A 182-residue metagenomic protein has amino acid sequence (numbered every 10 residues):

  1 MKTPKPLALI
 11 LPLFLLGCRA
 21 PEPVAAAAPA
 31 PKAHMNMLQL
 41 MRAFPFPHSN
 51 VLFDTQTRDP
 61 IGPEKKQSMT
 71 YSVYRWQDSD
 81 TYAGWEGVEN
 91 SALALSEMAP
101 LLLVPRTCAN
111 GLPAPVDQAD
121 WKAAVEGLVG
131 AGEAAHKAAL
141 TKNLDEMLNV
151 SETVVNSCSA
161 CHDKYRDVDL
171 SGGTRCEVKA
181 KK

Functional and structural regions predicted by a protein language model:
M1-A8: Bacterial N-terminal signal peptides that target proteins for export
L15-G17: C-terminal motif of bacterial Sec signal peptides marking the signal peptidase cleavage site
R19-P21, S159: Bacterial signal peptide processing site
P23-T153, D167-K182: Extracytoplasmic c-type cytochrome modules immediately beyond a signal peptide or single-pass transmembrane anchor
V154-Y165: The canonical Cys-X-X-Cys-His
